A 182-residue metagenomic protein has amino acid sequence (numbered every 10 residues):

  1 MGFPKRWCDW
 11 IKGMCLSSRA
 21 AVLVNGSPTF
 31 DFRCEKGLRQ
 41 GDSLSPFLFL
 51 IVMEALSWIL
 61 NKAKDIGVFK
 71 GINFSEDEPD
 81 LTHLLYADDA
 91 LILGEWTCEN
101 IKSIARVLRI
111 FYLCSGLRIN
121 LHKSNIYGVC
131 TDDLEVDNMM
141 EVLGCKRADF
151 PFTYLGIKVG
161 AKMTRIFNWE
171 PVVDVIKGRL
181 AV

Functional and structural regions predicted by a protein language model:
M1-V182: Nucleotidyl polymerases of mobile genetic elements and RNA viruses
